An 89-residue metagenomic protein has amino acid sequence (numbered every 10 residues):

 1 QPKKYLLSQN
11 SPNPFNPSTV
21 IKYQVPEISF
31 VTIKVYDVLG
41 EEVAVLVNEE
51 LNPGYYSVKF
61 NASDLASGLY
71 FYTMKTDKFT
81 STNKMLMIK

Functional and structural regions predicted by a protein language model:
Q1-S11, F15-V35, V45, S57-A62 (+1 more regions): Glycine-centered coil/turn sites that cap beta-strands in beta-rich domains
F15, L51, L65: Hydrophobic pocket-lining residues within nucleotide cofactor-binding pockets
V43-L51: Solvent-exposed serine/threonine-rich low-complexity stretches and specific carbohydrate-binding patches
K59, S63, S67-K89: C-terminal tail/sorting-segment detector
